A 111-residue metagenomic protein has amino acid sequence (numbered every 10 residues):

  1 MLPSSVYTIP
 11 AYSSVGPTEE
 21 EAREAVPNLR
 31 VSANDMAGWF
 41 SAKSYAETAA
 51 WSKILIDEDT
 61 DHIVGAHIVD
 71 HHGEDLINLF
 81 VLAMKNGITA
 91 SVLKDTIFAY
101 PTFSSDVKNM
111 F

Functional and structural regions predicted by a protein language model:
M1-Y7: N-terminal periplasmic "start-of-domain" segments of outer-membrane beta-barrel proteins
Y7-T18, R23-F111: Flexible, glycine-rich terminal cap/loop adjacent to redox cofactors in electron-transfer oxidoreductases
